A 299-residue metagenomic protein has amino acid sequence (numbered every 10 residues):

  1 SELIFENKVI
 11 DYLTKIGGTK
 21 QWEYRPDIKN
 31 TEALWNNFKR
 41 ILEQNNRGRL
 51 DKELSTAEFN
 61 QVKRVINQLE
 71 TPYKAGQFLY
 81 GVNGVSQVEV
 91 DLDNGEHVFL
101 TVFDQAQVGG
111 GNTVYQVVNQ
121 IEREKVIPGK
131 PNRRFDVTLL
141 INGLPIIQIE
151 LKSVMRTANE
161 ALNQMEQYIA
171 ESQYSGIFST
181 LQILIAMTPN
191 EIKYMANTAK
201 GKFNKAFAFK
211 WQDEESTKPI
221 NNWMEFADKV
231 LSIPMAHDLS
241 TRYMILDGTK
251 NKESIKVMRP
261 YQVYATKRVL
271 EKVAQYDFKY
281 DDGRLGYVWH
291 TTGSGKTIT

Functional and structural regions predicted by a protein language model:
S1-T299: ATP-dependent helicase/translocase motor core
